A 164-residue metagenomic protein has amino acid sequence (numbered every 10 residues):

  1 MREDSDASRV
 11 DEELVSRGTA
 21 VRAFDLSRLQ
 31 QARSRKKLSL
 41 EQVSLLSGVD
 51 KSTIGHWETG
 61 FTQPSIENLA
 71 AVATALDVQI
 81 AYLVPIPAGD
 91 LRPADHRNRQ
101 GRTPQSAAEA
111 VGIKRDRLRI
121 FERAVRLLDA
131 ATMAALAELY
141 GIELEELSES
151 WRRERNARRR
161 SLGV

Functional and structural regions predicted by a protein language model:
R2-F24, V78-A88: A detector for short, charged/polar N-terminal pre-domain segments
S27-L46, L91-A110: Short basic helix-loop element that most often maps to the first helix and adjoining turn of HTH DNA-binding modules
L29, V43-S44, I54-W57, L83 (+2 more regions): Conserved hydrophobic/aromatic packing and binding residues within compact polymer-binding modules
S39, D50-T53, S65, Q79 (+3 more regions): Short coil turns linking two alpha-helices in DNA-binding domains
G48-T62, I113-L127: Recognition helix of helix-turn-helix/homeodomain-like DNA-binding domains that insert into the DNA major groove
S65-Y82, A131-E146: DNA major-groove recognition helix of helix-turn-helix/homeodomain DNA-binding modules
V84-E109, S148-V164: Short, charged recognition helix plus adjacent turn of helix-turn-helix-like nucleic-acid-binding domains
R119-V164: Structured core of small recognition/catalytic domains
